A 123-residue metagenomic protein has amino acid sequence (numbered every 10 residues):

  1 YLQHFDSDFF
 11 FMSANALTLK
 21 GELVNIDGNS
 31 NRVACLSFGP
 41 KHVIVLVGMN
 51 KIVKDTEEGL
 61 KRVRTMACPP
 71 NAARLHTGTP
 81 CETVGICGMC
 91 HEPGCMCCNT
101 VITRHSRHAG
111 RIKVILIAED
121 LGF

Functional and structural regions predicted by a protein language model:
H4-F123: Conserved phosphate- and dinucleotide-binding cores of soluble alpha/beta proteins, encompassing both enzyme active
